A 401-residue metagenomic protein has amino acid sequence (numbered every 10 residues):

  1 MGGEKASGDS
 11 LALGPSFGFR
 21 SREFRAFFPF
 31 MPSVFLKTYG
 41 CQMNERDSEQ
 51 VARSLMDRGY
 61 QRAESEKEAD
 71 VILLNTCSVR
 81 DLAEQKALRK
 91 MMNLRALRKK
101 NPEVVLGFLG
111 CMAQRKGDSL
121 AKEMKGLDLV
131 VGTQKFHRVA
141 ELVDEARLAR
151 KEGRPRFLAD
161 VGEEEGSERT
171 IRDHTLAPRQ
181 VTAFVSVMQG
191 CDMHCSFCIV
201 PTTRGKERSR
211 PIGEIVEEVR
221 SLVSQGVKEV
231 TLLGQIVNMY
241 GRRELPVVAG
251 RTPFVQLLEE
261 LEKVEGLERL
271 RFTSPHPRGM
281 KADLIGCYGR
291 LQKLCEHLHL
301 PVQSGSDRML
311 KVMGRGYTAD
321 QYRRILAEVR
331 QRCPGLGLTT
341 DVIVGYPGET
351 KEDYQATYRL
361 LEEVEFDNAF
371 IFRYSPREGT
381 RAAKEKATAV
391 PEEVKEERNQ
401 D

Functional and structural regions predicted by a protein language model:
E4-K5: Charged/polar low-complexity intrinsically disordered segments
F17-F19, F24-F30: Aromatic (phenylalanine/tyrosine) cluster motif
F30-G241, P253, D283, Y288 (+7 more regions): Proteins enriched for Cys/Gly/acidic motifs involved in redox and nucleic-acid/cofactor modification
H194, C198-G205, R269-R278, S304-G314 (+3 more regions): Conserved strand-turn element in the central/C-terminal portion of the radical SAM core barrel that lines
E244-V248, I285, G348-A356: Short glycine/threonine-rich loop-to-helix capping motif typified by GTGT followed within a few residues by an Asp-Pro
V255, K263-V264, R269, K281-T340: Radical SAM/AdoMet-radical enzyme domain recognition
